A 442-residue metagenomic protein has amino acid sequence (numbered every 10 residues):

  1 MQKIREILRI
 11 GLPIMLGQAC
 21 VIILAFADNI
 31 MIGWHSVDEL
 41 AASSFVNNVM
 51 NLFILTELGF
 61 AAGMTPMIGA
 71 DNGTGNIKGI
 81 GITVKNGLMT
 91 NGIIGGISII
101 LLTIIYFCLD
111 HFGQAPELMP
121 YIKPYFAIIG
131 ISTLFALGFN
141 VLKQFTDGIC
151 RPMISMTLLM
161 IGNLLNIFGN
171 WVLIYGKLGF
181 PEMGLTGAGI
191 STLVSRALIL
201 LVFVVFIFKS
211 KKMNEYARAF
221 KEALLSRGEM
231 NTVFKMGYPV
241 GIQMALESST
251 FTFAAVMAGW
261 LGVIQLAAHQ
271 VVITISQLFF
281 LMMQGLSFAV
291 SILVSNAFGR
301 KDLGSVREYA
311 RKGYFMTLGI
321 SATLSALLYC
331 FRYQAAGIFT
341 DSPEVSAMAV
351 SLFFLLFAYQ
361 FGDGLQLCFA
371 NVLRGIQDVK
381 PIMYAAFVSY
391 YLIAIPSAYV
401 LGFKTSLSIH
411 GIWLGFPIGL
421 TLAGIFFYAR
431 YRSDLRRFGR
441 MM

Functional and structural regions predicted by a protein language model:
M1-I14, I68-L134, F180-Y238, V294-Y359 (+1 more regions): Short alpha-helical transmembrane segments in multi-pass integral membrane proteins
Q2-I30, W34-H35, N51-G63, M67 (+5 more regions): N-terminal transmembrane alpha-helices
R9-D28, I128, G162, S195-I199 (+4 more regions): Transmembrane helical elements of multi-pass membrane transporters/channels
V21, A25-D28, I32, I54-A61 (+18 more regions): Alpha-helical transmembrane segments and their lipid-water interface positions in multi-pass membrane proteins
I23-A42, L109-P116, V172-M183, A245-L278 (+3 more regions): Helix-terminus/linker motif at the lipid-water interface of multi-pass membrane proteins
V37-N48, I122, F126, G189 (+3 more regions): Small-residue hotspots at the loop-to-helix junctions and early N-terminal turns of transmembrane alpha-helices
L40-T103, A136-S155, A255, A268-R332 (+1 more regions): Small-residue-rich hydrophobic transmembrane alpha-helices
A61, I129-D147, S155-N163, A188-F203 (+5 more regions): Short runs within selected transmembrane alpha-helices of multi-pass transporters and secretion channels
